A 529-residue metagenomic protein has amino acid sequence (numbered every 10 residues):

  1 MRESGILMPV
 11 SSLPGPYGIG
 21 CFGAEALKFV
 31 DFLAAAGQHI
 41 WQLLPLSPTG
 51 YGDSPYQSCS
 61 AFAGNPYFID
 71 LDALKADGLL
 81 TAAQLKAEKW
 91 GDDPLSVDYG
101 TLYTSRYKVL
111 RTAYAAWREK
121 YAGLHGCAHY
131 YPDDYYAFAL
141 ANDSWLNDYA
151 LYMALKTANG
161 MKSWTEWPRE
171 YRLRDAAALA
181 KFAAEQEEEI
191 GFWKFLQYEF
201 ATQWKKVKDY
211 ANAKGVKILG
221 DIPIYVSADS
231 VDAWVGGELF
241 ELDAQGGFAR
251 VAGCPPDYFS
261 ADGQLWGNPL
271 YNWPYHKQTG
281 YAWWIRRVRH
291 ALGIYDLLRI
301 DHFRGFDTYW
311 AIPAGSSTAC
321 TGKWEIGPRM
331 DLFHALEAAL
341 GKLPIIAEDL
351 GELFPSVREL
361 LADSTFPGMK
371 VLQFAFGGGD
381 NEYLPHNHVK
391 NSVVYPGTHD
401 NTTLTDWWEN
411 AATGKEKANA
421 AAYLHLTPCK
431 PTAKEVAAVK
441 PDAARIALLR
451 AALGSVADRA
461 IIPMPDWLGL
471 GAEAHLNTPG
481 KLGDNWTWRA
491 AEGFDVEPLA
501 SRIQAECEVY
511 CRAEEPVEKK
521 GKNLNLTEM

Functional and structural regions predicted by a protein language model:
M1-G37: Mature N-terminal, pre-catalytic/accessory segment of carbohydrate-active enzymes
P9, D53-Q197, A201, V226-I461 (+2 more regions): Alpha-amylase-like alpha-glycosidases and glucanotransferases acting on alpha-linked glucans and related
A24-T49, G293-Y295, A452: Catalytic domains of carbohydrate-active enzymes, especially glycoside hydrolases
A34, W204-N212, E337, L361-A362: Surface-exposed amphipathic alpha-helices with a cationic face
L44, K217-L219, P223, L297 (+1 more regions): Outer-envelope exported proteins of Gram-negative bacteria
W193-V226: Conserved, well-ordered alpha-helix/loop/beta-strand core segments that scaffold catalytic motifs
G469-E518, T527: Structured C-terminal cap/extension of enzyme domains
